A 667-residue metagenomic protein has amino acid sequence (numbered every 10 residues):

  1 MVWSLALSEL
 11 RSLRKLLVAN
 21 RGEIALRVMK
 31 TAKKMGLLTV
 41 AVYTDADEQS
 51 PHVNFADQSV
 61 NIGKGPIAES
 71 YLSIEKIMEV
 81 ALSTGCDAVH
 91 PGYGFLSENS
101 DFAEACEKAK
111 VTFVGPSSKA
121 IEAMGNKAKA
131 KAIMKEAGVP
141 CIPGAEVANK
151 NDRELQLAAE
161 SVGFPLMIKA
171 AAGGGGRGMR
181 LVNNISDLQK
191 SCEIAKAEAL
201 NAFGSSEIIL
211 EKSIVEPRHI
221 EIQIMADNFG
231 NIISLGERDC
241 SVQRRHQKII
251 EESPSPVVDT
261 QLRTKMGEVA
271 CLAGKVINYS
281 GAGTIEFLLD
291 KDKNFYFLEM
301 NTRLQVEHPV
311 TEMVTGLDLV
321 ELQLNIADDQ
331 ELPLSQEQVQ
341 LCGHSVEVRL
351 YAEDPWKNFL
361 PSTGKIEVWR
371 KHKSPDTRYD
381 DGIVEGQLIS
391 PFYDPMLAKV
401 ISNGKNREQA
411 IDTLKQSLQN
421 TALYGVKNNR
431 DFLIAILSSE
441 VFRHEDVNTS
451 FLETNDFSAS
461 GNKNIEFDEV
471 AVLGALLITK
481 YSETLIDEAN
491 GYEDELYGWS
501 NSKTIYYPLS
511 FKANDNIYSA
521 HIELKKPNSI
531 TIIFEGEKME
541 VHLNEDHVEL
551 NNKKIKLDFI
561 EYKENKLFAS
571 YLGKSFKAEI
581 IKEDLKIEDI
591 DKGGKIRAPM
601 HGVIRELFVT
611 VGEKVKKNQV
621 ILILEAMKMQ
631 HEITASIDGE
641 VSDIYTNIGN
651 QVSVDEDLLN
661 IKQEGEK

Functional and structural regions predicted by a protein language model:
V2-I285, L289-Q305: N-terminal beta-alpha lobe that positions the nucleotide/phosphoryl donor in ATP/NTP-coupled carboxylate activation
R14, R177-G178, P254, D394-V400 (+1 more regions): Short amphipathic alpha-helical segments
A88, E98-A105, E347, K357 (+1 more regions): Structured, non-catalytic alpha/beta "coupling" segments that mediate domain-domain communication and provide generic
G115, A170-A172, I224-A226, E237 (+9 more regions): Flexible glycine-/small-residue-rich
A270, P309-K538, V654-K667: Catalytic cores of soluble metabolic enzymes centered on carboxylation/carboxyl-transfer
L334-C342, S450-D456, S460, G573-A598: Long, charged amphipathic helices and adjacent flexible linkers at domain junctions
K586-K667: Structured functional modules or segments
